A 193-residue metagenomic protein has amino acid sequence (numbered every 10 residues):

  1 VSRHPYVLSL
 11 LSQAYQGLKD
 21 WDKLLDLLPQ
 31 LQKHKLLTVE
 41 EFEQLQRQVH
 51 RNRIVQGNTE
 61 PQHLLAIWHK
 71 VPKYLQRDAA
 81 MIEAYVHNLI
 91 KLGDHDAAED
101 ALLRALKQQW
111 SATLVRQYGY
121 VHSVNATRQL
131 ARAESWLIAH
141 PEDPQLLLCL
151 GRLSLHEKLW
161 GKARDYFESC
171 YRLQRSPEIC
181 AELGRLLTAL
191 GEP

Functional and structural regions predicted by a protein language model:
V1-P193: Repeat-based scaffolding regions
